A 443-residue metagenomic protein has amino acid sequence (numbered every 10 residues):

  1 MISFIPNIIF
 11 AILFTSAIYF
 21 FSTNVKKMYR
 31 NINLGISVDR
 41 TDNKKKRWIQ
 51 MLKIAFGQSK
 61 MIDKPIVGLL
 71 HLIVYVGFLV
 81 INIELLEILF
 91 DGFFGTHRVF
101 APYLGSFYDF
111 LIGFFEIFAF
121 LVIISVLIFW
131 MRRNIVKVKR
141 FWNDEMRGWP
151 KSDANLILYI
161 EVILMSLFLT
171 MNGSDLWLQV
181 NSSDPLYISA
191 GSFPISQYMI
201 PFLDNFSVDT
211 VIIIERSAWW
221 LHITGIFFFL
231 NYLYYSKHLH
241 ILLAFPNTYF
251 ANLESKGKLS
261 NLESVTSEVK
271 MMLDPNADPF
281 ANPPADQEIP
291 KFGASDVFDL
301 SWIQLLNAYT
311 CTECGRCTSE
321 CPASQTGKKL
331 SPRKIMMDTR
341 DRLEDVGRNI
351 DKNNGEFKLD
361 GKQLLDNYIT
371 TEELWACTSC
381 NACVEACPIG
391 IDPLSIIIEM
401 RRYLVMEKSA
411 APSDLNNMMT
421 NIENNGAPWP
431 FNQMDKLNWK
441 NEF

Functional and structural regions predicted by a protein language model:
M1-D278: Membrane-embedded alpha-helical bundles of multi-pass integral membrane proteins
M51-G68, L262-T312, R316, E320 (+1 more regions): Acidic, Ser/Thr-rich low-complexity segments on the non-lumenal side of membrane proteins
L69-V74, K151-D153, Y159, Q304-N307 (+2 more regions): Short, well-ordered loop/turn elements at secondary-structure boundaries
F114, G148-W149, D209-W220, D299-T312 (+1 more regions): Flexible gly/pro/ser-rich segments immediately N-terminal to CXXCH heme-c attachment motifs in exported/periplasmic
A281-A308, T318, S324-F431: Ferredoxin-type iron-sulfur electron-transfer modules in oxidoreductases and energy-metabolism complexes
N432-K436: Acidic, Ser/Thr- and Pro/Gly-rich low-complexity regulatory segments
W439-E442: Transmembrane alpha-helix interface motif
